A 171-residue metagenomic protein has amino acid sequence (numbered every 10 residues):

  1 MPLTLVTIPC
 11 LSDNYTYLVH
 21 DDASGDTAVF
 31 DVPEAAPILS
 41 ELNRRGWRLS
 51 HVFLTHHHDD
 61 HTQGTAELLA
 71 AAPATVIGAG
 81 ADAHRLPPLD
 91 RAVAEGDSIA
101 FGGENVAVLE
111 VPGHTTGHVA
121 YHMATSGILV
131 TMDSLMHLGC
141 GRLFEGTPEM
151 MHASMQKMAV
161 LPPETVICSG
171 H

Functional and structural regions predicted by a protein language model:
M1-L5: Extreme N-terminal starter segment of soluble prokaryotic enzymes
T7, L18, S98-A100, A120-H122 (+1 more regions): Residue-level detector of beta-strand face positions
L11-D13, S24-T27, E34-E110, G127: Active-site HxH/HxHxD metal-binding segment of metal-dependent hydrolases
V19, D31, H56, L68 (+6 more regions): Divalent metal-coordination and catalytic microenvironments
H20-A23, G80, S134-M136: Short, histidine-centered active-site or binding-site loop motifs used for metal coordination, general acid-base
N105, T115-G170: Metallo-beta-lactamase
